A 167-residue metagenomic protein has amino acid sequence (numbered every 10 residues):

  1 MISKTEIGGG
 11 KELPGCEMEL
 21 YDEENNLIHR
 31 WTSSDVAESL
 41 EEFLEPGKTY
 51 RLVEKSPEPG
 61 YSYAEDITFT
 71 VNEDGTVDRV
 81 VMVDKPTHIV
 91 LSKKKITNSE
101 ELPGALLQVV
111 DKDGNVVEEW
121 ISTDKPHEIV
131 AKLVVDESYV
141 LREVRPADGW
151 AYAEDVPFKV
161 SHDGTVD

Functional and structural regions predicted by a protein language model:
M1-D167: Solvent-exposed loop/turn and edge beta-strand elements of beta-rich ligand-binding domains
